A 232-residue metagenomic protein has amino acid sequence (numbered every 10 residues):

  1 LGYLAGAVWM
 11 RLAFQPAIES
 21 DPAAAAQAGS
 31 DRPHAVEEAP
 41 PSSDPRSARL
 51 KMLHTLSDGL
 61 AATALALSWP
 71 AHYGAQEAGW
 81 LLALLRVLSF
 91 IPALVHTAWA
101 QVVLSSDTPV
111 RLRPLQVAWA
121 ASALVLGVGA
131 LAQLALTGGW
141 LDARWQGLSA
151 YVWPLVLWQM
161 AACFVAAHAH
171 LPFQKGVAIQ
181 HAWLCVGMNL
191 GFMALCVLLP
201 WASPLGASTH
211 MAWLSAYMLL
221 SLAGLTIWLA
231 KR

Functional and structural regions predicted by a protein language model:
L1-E19, W153, G187-G191, L205-K231: Hydrophobic alpha-helical transmembrane segments
G2-L60, V102, A230-R232: Interhelical loop/hinge segments that connect adjacent transmembrane helices in multipass membrane
S43-S47, K51, L65-S89, Q146-S149 (+1 more regions): Interfacial/gating helices of multi-pass transporter permease domains
S47-G59, T63, L67, L85-F90 (+4 more regions): Residue-level signature of transmembrane alpha-helical cores of multipass secondary-active transporters and flippases
L84, L88-R111, F173-Q174: Helix-loop junctions and terminal segments of transmembrane helices in multi-pass membrane transport/translocation
S105-L112, A161-L184: Membrane-interface junctions at transmembrane-helix termini in multi-pass inner-membrane proteins
S106-Q133, L184, I227-L229: Membrane-water interface segments that mark the loop-to-transmembrane alpha-helix transition
Q133-M160, F164-A166, P204, S208: Interfacial segments at transmembrane-helix termini and the short loops linking adjacent helices
